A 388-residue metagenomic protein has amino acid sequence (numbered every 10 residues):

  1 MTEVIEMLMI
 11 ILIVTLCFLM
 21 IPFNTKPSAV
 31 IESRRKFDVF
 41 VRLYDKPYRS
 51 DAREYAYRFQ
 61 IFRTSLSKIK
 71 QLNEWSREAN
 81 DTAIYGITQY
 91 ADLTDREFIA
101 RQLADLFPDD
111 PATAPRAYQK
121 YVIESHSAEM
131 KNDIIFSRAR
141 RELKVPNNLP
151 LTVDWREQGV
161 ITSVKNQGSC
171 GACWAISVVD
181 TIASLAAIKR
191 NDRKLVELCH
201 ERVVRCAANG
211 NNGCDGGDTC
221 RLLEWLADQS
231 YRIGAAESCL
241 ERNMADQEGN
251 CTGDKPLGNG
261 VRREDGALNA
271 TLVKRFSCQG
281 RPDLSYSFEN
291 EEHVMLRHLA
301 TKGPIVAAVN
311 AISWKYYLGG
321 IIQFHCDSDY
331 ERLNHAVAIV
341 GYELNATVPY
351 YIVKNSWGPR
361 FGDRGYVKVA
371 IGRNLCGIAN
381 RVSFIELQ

Functional and structural regions predicted by a protein language model:
E6-Q388: Catalytic-core signature of thiol
